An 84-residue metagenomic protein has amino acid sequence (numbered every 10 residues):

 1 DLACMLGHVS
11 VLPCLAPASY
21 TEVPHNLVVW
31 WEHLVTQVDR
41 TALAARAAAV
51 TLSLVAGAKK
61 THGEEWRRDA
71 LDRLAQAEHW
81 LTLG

Functional and structural regions predicted by a protein language model:
D1-V35, A48-W66: Active-site activation/catalytic loop segments of kinase-like enzymes and analogous catalytic loops in related
D39-R46, V50-G84: Regulatory N- and C-terminal appendages and interdomain linkers associated with kinase/kinase-like NTP transferase
